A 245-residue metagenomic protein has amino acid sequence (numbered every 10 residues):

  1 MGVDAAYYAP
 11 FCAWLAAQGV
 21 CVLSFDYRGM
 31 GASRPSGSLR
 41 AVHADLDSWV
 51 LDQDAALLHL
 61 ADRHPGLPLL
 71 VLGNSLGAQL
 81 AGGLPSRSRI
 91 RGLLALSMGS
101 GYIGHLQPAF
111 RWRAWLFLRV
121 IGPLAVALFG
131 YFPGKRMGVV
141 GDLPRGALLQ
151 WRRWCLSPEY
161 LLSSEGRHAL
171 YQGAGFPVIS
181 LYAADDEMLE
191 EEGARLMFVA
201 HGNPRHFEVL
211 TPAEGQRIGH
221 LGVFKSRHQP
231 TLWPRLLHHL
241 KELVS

Functional and structural regions predicted by a protein language model:
M1, L70-S75, A183: Conserved alpha/beta-hydrolase "nucleophile elbow" surrounding the catalytic nucleophile
A5-G37: Conserved alpha/beta-hydrolase
V42-D62: Alpha/beta-hydrolase active-site loop
L72-S157: Alpha/beta-hydrolase-fold enzymes
W154-Y171, F176: Active-site nucleophile elbow and catalytic-triad environment of alpha/beta-hydrolase enzymes
A174, S180-Y182, D186: Short beta-strand/loop motif that positions the catalytic acidic residue of the alpha/beta-hydrolase fold
E190-A200: Short alpha-helix in the alpha/beta-hydrolase fold that links the catalytic acid
E208-S245: Catalytic active-site module of serine/aspartate enzymes centered on a nucleophile-bearing elbow/loop
